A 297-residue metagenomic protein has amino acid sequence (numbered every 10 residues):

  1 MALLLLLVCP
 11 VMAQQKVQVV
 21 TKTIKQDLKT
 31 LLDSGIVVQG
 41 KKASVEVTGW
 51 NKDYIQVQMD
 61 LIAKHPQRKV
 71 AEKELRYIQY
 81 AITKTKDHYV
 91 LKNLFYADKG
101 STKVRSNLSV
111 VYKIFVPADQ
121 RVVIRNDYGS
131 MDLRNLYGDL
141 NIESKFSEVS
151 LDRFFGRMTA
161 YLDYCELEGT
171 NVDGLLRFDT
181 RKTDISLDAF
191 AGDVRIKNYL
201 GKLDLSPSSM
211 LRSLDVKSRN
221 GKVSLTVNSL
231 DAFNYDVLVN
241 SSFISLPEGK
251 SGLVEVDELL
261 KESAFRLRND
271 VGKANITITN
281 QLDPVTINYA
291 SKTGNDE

Functional and structural regions predicted by a protein language model:
M1-E297: Intrinsically disordered, low-complexity terminal regions
